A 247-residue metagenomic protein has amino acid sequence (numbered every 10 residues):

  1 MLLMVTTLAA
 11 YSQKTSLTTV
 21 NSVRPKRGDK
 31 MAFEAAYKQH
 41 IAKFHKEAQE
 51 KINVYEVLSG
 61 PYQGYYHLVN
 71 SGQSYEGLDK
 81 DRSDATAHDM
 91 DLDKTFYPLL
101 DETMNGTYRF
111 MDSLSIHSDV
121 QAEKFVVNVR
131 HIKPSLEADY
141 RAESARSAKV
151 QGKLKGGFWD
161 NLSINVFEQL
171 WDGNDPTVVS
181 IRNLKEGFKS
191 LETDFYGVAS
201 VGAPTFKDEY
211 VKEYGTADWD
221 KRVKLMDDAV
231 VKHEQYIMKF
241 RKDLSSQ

Functional and structural regions predicted by a protein language model:
M1-T15: Bacterial Sec-dependent N-terminal signal peptides
S12-Q247: Short S/T/G/P-rich N-terminal loop/turn motif that feeds into the first structured element of a domain
